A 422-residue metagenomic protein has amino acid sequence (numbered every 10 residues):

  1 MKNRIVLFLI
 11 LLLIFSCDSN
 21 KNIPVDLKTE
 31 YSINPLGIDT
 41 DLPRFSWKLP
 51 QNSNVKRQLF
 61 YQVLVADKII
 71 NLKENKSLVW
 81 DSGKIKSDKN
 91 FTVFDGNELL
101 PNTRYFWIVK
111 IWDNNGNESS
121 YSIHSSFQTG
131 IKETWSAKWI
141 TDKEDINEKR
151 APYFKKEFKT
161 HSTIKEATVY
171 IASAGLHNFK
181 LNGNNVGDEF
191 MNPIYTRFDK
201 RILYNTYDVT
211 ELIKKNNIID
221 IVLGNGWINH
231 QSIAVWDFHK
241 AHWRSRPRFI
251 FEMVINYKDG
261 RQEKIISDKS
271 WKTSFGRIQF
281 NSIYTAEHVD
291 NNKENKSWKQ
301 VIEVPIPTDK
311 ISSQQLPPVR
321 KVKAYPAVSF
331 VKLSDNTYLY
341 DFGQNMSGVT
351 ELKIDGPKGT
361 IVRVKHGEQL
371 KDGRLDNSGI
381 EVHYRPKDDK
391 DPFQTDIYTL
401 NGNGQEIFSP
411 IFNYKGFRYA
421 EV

Functional and structural regions predicted by a protein language model:
K2-F8: Sec-dependent signal peptide recognition, specifically the positively charged N-region followed immediately by
F15-S16: C-terminal motif of bacterial Sec signal peptides marking the signal peptidase cleavage site
N22-R104, I108-V422: Extracellular/oxidizing-compartment recognition motifs
